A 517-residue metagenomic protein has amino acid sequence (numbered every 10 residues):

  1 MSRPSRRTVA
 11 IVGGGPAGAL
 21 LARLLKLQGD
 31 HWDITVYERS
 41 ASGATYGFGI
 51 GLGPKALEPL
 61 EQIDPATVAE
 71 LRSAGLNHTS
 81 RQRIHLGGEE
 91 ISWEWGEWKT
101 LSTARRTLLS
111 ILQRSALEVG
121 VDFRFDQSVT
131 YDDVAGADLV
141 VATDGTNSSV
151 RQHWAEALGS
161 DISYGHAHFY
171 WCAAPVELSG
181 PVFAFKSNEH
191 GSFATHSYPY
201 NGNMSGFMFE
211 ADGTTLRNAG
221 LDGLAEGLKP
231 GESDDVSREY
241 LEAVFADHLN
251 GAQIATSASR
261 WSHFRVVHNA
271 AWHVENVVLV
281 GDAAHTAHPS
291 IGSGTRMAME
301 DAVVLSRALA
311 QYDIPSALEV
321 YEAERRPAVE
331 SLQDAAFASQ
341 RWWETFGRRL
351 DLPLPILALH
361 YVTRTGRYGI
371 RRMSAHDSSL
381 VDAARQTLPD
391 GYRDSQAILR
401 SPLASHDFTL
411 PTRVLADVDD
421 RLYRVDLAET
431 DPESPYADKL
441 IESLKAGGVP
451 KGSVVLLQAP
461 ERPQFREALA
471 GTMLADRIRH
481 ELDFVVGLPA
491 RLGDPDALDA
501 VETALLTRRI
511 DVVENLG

Functional and structural regions predicted by a protein language model:
S2-T8, G53-W171, P389-P402: Conserved N-terminal helical subregion
R3-R6, V68, S73, R307-E429 (+2 more regions): C-terminal helical "tail/cap" subdomain of flavin- and related membrane-associated enzymes
I11-K26, V141-A142, C172, R260-A338: Conserved mid-domain beta->alpha element of the FAD-binding
A17, S42, N147: Conserved Rossmann-like nucleotide-cofactor binding loop
K26-Y46: Glycine-rich FAD pyrophosphate-binding loop
A41-P59: Conserved N-terminal glycine-rich FAD pyrophosphate-binding loop of Rossmann-like flavoproteins
G96-K99, T103-A104, P181-S262: Conserved FAD/dinucleotide-binding core of flavoprotein oxidoreductases
I398-G517: Structured N-terminal alpha/beta-domain signature that marks small ligand/cofactor-binding or signaling modules
